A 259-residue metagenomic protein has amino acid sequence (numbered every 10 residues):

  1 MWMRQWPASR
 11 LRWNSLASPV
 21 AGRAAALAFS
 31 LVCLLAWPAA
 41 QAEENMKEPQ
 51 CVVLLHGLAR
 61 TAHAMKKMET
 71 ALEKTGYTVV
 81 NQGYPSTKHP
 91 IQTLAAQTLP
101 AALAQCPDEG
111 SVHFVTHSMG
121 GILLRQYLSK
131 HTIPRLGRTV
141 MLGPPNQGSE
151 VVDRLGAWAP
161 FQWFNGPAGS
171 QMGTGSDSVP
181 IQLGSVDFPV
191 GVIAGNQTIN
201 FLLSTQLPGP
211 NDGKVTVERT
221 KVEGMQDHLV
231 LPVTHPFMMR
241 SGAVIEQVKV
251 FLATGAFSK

Functional and structural regions predicted by a protein language model:
M3-L27: Bacterial N-terminal signal peptides that target proteins for export
A25-A36: Bacterial N-terminal signal peptides
P38-E44: Boundary at the C-terminal end of the N-terminal hydrophobic targeting segment
N45-Q50: Proline/glycine-enriched tight loop/beta-turn segments at coil->beta junctions that connect or precede beta-strands
V52-L58, A62-H63, K67, E73-P85 (+1 more regions): Serine-dependent carboxylesterase/thioesterase catalytic core of lipase-like alpha/beta-hydrolase/SGNH enzymes
S129-K259: Helical cap/lid subdomain of alpha/beta-hydrolase-fold lipid enzymes that gates access to the catalytic pocket
